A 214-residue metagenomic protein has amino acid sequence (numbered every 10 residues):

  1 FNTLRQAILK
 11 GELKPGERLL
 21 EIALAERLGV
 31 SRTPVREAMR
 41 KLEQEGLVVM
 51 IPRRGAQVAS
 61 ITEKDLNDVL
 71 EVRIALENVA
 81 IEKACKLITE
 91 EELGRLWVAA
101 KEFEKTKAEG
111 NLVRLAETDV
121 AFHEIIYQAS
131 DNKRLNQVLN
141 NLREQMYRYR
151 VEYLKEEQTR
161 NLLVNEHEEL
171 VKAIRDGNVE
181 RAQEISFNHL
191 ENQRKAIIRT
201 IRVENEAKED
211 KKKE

Functional and structural regions predicted by a protein language model:
F1, E21, L66-V69, R73 (+7 more regions): A general structural signal for well-ordered alpha-helical segments in protein cores
F1-E82, K86, E124, I198-E214: Short linear motifs at protein or domain termini
I8, A84, K107, S130 (+1 more regions): Hydrophobic residues in alpha-helical segments
V72-I88, T118-Q158, Q193-I197: Hydrophobic, amphipathic alpha-helical faces that serve as interaction scaffolds
V79, C85-F103: Hydrophobic, well-structured mid-protein blocks that either form specific transmembrane helices
W97-E104, E109, R148-E214: C-terminal all-alpha effector/ligand-binding and dimerization domain of prokaryotic HTH-type transcriptional repressors
